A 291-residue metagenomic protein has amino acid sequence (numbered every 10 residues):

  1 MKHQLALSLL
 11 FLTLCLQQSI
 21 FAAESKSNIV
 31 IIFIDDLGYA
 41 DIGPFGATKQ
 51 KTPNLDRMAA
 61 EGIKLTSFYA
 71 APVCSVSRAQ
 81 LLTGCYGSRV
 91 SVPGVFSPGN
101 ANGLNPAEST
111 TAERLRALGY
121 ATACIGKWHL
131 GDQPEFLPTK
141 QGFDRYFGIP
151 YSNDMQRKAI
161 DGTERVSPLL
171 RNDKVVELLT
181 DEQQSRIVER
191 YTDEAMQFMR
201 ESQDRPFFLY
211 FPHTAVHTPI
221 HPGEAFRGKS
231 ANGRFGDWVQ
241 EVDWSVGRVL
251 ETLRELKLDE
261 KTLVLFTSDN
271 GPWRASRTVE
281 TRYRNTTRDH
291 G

Functional and structural regions predicted by a protein language model:
K2-A6, F21-G291: Formylglycine-dependent sulfatase
A6-Q17: Bacterial N-terminal signal peptides
